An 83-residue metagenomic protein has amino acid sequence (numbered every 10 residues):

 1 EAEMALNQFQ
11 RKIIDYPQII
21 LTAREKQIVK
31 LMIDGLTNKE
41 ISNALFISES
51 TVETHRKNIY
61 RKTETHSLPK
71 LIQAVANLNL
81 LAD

Functional and structural regions predicted by a protein language model:
E1-M4, A44: C-terminal output helix
E3-K30: Regulatory hinge/linker segments at domain boundaries that couple sensory/effector modules to output domains
E25-Q27, S42, A74: A generic structural micro-environment signature that highlights single residues at secondary-structure boundaries
M32-L36, V75: Short helix-to-turn junction characteristic of helix-turn-helix DNA-binding domains, especially the helix
G35-K70: Recognition helix of helix-turn-helix DNA-binding domains
P69-Q73, N77: Long hydrophobic alpha-helical segments typical of transmembrane helices together with their membrane-interfacial
L78-D83: …primarily DNA-binding HTH/wHTH and HhH modules…
